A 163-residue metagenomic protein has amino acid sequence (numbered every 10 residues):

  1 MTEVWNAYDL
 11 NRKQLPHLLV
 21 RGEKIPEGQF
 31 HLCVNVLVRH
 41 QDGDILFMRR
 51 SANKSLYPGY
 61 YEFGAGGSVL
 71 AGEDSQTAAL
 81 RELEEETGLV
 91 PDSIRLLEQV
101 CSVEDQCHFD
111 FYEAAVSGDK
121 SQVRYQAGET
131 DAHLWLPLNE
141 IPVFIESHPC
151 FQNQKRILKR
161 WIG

Functional and structural regions predicted by a protein language model:
M1-N35, Q41: Acidic, metal-coordinating catalytic segment for phosphate/diphosphate chemistry, firing primarily on the Nudix
N11-K13, D44, Y60, R95: Residue-level signal for well-ordered, solvent-exposed loop/turn and beta-edge residues enriched in charged/polar side
Q14, G22, G59, V103-G163: Nudix hydrolase/Nudix homology domain
R21-I25, L97-S102: Short, solvent-exposed loop/turn elements at beta->coil junctions and helix N-caps that rim active or binding pockets
G22-V34, D44-R81, E85: Conserved Nudix-box catalytic region and its N-terminal flanking loop in Nudix hydrolases and closely related
F30, D92, Q106-H108: Residue-level preference for beta-strand/loop junctions
V90-E98: A short coil-to-beta-strand element that immediately follows conserved catalytic motifs
